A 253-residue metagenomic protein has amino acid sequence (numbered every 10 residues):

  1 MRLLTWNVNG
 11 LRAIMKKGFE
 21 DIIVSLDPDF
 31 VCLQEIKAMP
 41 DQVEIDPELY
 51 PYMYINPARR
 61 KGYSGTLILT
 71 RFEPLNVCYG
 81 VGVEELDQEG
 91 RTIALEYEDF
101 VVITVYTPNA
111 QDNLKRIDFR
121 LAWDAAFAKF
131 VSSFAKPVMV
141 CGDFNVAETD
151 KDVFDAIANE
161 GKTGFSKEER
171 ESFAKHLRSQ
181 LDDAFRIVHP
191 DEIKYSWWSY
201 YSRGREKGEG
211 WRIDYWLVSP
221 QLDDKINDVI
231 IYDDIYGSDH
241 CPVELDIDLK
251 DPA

Functional and structural regions predicted by a protein language model:
M1-E48, Y52-Y54, A58-S64, Y79 (+1 more regions): N-terminal, active-site-proximal structural segment of metallo-dependent hydrolase catalytic domains
M1-N9, D99-Q111, C141: Active-site-proximal beta-strand elements of phosphoester/diester hydrolases
N7, I23-D41, V102, V131-D150 (+4 more regions): Active-site beta-strand/loop signature of hydrolases that rely on acidic residues for catalysis
K37, Q42-A110: Structured beta-strand-rich core segments of catalytic domains in phosphoester-bond hydrolases
Y50, W123-E209, I213: Metal-dependent phosphoesterases centered on the DNase I-like endonuclease/exonuclease/phosphatase
K61-N76, E192, R203-D224: Conserved beta strand-loop-helix elements of the APE1-like EEP
G82-V83, T107-D124, A158-K162: Surface-exposed cleft-lining segments at the edges of enzyme active sites
I230-A253: Surface polyanion/phosphate-binding segment centered on an Asp-His-Pro turn
